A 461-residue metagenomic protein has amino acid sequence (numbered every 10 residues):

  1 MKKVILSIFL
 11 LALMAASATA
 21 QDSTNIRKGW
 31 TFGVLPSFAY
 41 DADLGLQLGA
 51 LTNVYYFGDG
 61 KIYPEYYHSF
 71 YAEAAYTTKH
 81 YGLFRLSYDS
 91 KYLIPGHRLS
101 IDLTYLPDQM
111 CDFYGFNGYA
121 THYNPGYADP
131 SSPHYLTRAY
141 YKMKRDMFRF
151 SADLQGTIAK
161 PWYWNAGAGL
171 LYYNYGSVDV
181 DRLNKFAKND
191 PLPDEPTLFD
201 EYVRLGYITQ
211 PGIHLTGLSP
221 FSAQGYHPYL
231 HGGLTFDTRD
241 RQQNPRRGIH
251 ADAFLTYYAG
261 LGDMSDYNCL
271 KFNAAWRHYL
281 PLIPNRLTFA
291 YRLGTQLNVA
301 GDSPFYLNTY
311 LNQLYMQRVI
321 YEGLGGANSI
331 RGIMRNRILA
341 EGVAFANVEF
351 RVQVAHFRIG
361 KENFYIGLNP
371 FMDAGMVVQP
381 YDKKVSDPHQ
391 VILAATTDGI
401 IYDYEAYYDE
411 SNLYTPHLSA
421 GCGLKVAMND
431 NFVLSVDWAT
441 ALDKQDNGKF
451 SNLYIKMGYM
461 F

Functional and structural regions predicted by a protein language model:
Q21-T31, G58-Y67, L93-L99, A159-W164 (+8 more regions): Short loop/turn motifs that connect adjacent beta-strands in outer-membrane beta-barrel proteins
N25-F32, A39-Y226, H231, A441 (+1 more regions): Gram-negative/organellar outer-membrane beta-barrel architecture
F32-V34, H68-A72, L99-L103, W164-A168 (+8 more regions): Transmembrane beta-strands of outer-membrane beta-barrel proteins
F32-V34, L48-A50, G82-L86, D146-A152 (+8 more regions): Hydrophobic, lipid-facing positions within transmembrane beta-strands of outer-membrane proteins
A50-F70, L230-A275, G421-W438: Surface-exposed extracellular loop regions of Gram-negative outer-membrane beta-barrel proteins
Y55-D59, E73-K79, D108-M110, Y173-Y175 (+7 more regions): Sequence/structural signature of outer-membrane beta-barrel proteins
G233, R241-G360, V378, D398 (+1 more regions): C-terminal outer-membrane beta-barrel translocator/porin domains of Gram-negative envelope proteins and their
L293, K425-F461: Predominantly the C-terminal beta-signal and adjacent terminal strand-loop region of outer-membrane beta-barrel
